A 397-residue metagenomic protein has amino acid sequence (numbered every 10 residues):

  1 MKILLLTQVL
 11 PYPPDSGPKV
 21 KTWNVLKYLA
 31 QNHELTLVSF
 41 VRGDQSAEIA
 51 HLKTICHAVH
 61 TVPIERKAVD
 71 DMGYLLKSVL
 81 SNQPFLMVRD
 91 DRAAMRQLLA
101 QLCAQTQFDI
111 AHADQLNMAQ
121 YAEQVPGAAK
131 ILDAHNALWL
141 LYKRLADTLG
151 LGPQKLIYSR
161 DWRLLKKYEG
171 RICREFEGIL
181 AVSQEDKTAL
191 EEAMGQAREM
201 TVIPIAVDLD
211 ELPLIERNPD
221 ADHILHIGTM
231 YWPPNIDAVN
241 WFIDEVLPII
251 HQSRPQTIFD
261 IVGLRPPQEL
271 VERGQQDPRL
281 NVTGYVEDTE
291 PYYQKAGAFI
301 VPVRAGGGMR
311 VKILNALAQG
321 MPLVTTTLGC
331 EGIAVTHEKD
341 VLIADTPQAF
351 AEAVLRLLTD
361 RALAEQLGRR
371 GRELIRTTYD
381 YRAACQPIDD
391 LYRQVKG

Functional and structural regions predicted by a protein language model:
M1-V62, Q105: N-terminal subdomain of nucleotide-sugar transferases
D70-R89, K130-G170, T229: Acceptor-binding helix/loop patch of EC 2.4 sugar-transfer enzymes, predominantly nucleotide-sugar-dependent
W139, Y158-L214: Donor nucleotide-sugar binding/catalytic pocket of nucleotide-sugar-dependent glycosyltransferases
E177, R279, P291-G308, Q319-P322: Acidic donor-binding loop of glycosyltransferase active sites
E192, V202-K295: Conserved catalytic-core segment of nucleotide-activated headgroup transferases in glycan assembly
K312-A318, P322-T326: Short hydrophobic beta-strand element within catalytic cores of glycosyltransferases and related nucleotide-activated
V341-Q348, R356-A362: Conserved acidic donor-binding segment of nucleotide-sugar-dependent glycosyltransferases
L363-T378, A384-D389: A short, well-ordered alpha-helix in the C-terminal region of glycosyltransferases
